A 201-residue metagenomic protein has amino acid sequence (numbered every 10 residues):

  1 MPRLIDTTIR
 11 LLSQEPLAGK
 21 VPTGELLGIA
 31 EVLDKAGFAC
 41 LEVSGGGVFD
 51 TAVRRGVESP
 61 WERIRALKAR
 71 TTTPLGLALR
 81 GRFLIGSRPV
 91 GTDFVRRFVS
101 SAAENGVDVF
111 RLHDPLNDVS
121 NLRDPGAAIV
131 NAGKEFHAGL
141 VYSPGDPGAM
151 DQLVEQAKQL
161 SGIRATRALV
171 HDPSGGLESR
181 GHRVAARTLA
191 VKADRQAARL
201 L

Functional and structural regions predicted by a protein language model:
M1-L17: N-terminal amphipathic alpha-helix/helix-capping segment at the start of soluble metabolic enzymes
L4, L75, F136, A197-L200: Hydrophobic/aromatic residues located in beta-strands of well-ordered beta-sheets within soluble catalytic
L12, L33, L112, A168: Conserved, mostly hydrophobic/aromatic
S13-G24, R55: A short N-terminal beta->alpha junction/helix N-cap motif
P22-L33: Short catalytic helix/loop segments, enriched in acidic residues and glycine and frequently bearing histidine
C40, G45-S161, A165-R167, S174-E178: Active-site beta->alpha loop and helix N-cap motifs at the rims of alpha/beta catalytic domains
P173-L201: Catalytic alpha/beta core domains of metabolic enzymes, predominantly
